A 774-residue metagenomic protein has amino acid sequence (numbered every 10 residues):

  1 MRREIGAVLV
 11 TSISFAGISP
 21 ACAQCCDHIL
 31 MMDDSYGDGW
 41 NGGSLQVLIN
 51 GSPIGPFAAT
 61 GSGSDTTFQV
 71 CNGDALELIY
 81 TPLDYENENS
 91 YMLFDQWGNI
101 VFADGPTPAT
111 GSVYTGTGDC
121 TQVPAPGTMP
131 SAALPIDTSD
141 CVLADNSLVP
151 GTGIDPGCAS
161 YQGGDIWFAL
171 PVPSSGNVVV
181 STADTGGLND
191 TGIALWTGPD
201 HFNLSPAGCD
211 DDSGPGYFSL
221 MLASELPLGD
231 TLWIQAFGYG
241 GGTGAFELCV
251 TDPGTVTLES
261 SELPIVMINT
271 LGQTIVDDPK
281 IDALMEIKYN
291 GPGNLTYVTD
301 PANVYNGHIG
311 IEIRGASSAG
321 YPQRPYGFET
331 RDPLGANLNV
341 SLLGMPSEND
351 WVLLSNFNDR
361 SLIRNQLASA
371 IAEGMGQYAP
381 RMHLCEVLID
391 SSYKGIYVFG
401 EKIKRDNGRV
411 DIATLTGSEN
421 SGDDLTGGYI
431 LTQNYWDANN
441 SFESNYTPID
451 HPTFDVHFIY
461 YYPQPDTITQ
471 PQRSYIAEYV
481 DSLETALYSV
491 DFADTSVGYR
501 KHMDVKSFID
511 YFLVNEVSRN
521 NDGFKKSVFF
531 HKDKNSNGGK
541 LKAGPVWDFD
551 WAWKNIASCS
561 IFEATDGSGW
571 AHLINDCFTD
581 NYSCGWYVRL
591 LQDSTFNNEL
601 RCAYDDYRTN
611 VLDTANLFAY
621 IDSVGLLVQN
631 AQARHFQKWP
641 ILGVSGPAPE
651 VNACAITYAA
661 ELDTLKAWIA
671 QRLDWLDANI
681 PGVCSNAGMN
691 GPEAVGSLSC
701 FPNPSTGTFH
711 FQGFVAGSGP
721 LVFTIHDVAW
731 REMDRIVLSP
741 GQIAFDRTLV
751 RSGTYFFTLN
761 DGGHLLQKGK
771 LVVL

Functional and structural regions predicted by a protein language model:
V8-G17: Bacterial N-terminal signal peptides
S19, P692-L774: C-terminal outer-membrane/trafficking sorting elements
C25-C26, M31-G51, F57-S62, C71-D74 (+3 more regions): Acidic, Ser/Thr/Pro-rich low-complexity intrinsically disordered segments
T66, A75, T138, N146 (+18 more regions): Coil residues (strongly favoring Ser/Thr
T121-M129, T251-V256, A678-F701, A716: Residue-level detector of functionally pivotal "anchor" positions at catalytic/ligand-binding pockets or at interdomain
E262-P264, T274-I275, I281, G315-S317 (+5 more regions): Middle-to-C-terminal accessory/interaction subdomains
I268, E329-G335, P346-N356, G376-P380 (+2 more regions): Internal "kinase-insert"/substrate-recognition segments embedded within catalytic cores of ATP-dependent enzymes
P301-F357: Conserved oxyanion/phosphate-binding beta-strand-loop segments in alpha/beta enzyme cores
